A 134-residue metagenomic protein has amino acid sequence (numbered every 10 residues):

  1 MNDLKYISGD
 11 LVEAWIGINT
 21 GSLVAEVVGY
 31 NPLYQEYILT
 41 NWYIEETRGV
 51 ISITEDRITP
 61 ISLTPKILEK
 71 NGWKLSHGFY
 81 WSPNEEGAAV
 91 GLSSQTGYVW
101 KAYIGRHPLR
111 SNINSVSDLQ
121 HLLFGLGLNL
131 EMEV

Functional and structural regions predicted by a protein language model:
M1-N2: Short alpha-helix capping/helix-loop boundary micro-motifs
N19-Y37: Short beta-strand-centered aromatic/proline hotspots
N31-Y34, I38-S52, H77-R110: Acidic, low-complexity, intrinsically disordered interaction modules
E45-K74, R110-N129: Intrinsically disordered, low-complexity, charged/polar segments
S76-S82, N129-V134: Short glycine-rich, low-complexity/disordered patches
